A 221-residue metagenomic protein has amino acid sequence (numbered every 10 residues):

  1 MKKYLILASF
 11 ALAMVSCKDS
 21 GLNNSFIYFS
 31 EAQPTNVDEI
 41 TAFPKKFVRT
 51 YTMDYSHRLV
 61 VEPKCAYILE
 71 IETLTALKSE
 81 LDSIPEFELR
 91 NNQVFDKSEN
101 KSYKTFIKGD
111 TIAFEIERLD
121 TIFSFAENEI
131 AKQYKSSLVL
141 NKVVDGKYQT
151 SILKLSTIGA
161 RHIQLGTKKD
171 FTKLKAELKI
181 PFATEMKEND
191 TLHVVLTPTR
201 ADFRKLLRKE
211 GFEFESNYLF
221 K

Functional and structural regions predicted by a protein language model:
M1-Y4: Positively charged n-region of N-terminal signal peptides that target proteins for export
I6-S9: Sec-dependent N-terminal signal peptides
M14-S16: C-terminal motif of bacterial Sec signal peptides marking the signal peptidase cleavage site
K18-K46, S56, C65-D82, F87-K221: Calycin-type beta-barrel ligand-binding domains and close structural analogs
L59-V61: Short, solvent-exposed loop/turn elements at domain surfaces
